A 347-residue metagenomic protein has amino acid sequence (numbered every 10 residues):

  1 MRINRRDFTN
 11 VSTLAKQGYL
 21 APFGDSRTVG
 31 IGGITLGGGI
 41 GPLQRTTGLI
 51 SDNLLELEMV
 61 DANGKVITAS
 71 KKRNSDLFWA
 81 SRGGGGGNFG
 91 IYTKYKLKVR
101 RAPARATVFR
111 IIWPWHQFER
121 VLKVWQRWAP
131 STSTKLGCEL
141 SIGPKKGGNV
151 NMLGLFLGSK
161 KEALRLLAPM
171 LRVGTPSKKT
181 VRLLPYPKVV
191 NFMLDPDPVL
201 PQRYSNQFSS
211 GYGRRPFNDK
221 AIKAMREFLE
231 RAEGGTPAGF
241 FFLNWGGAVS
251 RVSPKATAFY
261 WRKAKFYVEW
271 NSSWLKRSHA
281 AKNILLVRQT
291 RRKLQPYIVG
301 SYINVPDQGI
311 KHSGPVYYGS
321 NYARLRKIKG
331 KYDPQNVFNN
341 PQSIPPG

Functional and structural regions predicted by a protein language model:
M1-G347: Soluble FAD-dependent oxygen oxidases
